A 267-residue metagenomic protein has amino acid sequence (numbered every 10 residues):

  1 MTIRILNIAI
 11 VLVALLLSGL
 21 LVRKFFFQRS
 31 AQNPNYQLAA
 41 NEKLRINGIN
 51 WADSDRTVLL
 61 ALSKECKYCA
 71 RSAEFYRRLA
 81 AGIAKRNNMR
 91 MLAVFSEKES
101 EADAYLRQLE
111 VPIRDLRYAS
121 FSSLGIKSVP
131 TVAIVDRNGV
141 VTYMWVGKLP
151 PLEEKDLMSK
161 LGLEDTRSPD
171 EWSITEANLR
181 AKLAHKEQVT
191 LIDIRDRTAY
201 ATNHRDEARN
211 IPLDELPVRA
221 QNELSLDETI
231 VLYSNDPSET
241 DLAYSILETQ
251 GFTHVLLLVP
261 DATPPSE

Functional and structural regions predicted by a protein language model:
N7-R23: Hydrophobic membrane-insertion alpha-helices, especially the h-region of bacterial N-terminal signal peptides
L20-K43, D156-T202: Flexible, polar/low-complexity N-terminal or interdomain linker segments that lie immediately upstream of folded
L44-I46, P112-A119, I211-P212: Short acidic-hydrophobic, aromatic-tinged amphipathic segments that line or gate anion-handling sites
N50-A70, Y76, I192-D193: Short active-site neighborhood of thiol/selenol oxidoreductases, capturing the structured segment around
A70-L109: Structural microenvironment flanking redox-active thiols in thiol-disulfide oxidoreductases
Q108-V111, Y118-M158: Thiol/disulfide oxidoreductase modules built on the thioredoxin-like
L163-S168, Y233-P265: Thiolate-centered catalytic microenvironments shared by cysteine-dependent enzyme domains
S168-S238, L242: Positively charged, proline/Ser/Thr-rich regional signature most characteristic of the Rhodanese/CDC25-like
